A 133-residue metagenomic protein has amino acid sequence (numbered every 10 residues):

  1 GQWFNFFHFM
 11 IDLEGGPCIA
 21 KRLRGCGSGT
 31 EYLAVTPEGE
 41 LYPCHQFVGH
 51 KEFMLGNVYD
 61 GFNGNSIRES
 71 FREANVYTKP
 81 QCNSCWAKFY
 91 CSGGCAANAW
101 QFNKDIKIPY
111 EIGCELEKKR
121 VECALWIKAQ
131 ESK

Functional and structural regions predicted by a protein language model:
G1, I19, N103-D105: Short loop/turn hinge sites at secondary-structure boundaries
G1-G15, H45-S92: C-terminal accessory region of radical SAM enzymes
F4-N5, G15-L23, T36, L41-Y42: Catalytic cores of enzyme domains
R22-R24, A74, N103: Residues embedded in well-ordered secondary-structure elements
C26-G29: Short, small/polar residue-rich loop motifs at catalytic or cofactor-binding pockets
E38, P43, Y77-K133: Radical SAM enzyme core and accessory elements
